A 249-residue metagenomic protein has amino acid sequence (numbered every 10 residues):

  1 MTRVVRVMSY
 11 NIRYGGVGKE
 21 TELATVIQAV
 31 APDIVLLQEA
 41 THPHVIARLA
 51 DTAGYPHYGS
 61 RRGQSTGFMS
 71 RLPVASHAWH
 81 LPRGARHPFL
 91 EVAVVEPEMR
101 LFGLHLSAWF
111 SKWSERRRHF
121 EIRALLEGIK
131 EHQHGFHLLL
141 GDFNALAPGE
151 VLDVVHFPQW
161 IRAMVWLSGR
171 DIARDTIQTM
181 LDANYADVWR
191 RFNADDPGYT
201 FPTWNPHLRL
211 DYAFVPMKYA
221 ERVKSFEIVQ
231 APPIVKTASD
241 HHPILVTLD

Functional and structural regions predicted by a protein language model:
M1-T52: N-terminal, active-site-proximal structural segment of metallo-dependent hydrolase catalytic domains
V4-R13, E98-A108, L140, H241: Active-site-proximal beta-strand elements of phosphoester/diester hydrolases
R13, T41, H105-S107, F143-L146 (+1 more regions): Catalytic metal-binding/acid-base residues of hydrolase active sites
I34, Q38-R116, F120: Structured beta-strand-rich core segments of catalytic domains in phosphoester-bond hydrolases
V35-Q38, L138-D142, A186-R191: Active-site neighborhood of phospho(di)ester-bond hydrolases with catalytic His/Asp-centered motifs
P43, P56-S70, R83-R86, E115 (+2 more regions): Active site of divalent-metal-dependent phosphoester/diester hydrolases
M69-L72, E91-P97, V215-M217, T237-S239 (+1 more regions): Active-site beta-strand termini and strand-to-loop segments that position acidic
H119-N144: His/acidic metal-ligating clusters that form di-metal
